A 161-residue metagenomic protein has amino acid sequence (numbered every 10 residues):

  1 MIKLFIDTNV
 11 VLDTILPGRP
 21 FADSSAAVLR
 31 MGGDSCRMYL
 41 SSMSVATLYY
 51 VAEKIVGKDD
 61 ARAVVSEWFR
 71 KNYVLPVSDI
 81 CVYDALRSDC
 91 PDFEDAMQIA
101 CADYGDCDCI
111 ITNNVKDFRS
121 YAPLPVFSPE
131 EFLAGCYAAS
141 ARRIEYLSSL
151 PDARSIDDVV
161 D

Functional and structural regions predicted by a protein language model:
M1-L40, I55-D60, S120, Y137-D161: Short, well-structured N-terminal submotif of metal-dependent ribonuclease cores
V10, S44, C81, Q98 (+2 more regions): Alpha-helix capping/helix-boundary segments
V51, V56-S78: Helix-adjacent hinge/juxtasegments
R70, D106, Y121-A122: Short, structured coil segments at secondary-structure junctions
V74-K116, V159-D161: Active-site neighborhoods of divalent-metal-dependent phosphate/nucleic-acid chemistry enzymes
L75-V77, V126-P129: Short acidic-hydrophobic, aromatic-tinged amphipathic segments that line or gate anion-handling sites
K116-L124: Short loop/helix-cap segments at secondary-structure boundaries that form the rim of catalytic
